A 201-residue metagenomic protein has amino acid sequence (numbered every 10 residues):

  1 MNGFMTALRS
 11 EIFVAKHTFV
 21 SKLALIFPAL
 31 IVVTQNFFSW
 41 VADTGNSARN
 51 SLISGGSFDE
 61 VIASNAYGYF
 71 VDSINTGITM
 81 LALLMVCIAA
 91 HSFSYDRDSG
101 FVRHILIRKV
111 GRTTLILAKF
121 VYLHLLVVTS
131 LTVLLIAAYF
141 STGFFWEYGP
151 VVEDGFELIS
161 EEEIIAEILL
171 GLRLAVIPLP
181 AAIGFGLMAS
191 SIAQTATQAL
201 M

Functional and structural regions predicted by a protein language model:
M1-P28: Aromatic- and glycine-rich beta-strand/loop motifs that create alpha-glucan
V14, S94, I105-I107, S190-S191: Helix-capping/transition residues at the boundaries of transmembrane alpha-helices and the short helical linkers
F19-S21, G111-T113, L117, T195-A199: Membrane-helix interface segments
A24-I31, Q198-M201: Central hydrophobic cores of alpha-helical transmembrane segments in multi-pass integral membrane proteins
A29-C87, L117, V121-S191: Secretory targeting signals
C87-L106, R112, F120: Transmembrane helix boundary and interhelical loop/hinge segments in multi-pass membrane proteins
R97, L131, A196-T197: Transmembrane alpha-helices and adjacent helix-loop boundaries
G100-F101, G184, L200: Transmembrane alpha-helix boundary/hinge residues in polytopic small-molecule transporters
